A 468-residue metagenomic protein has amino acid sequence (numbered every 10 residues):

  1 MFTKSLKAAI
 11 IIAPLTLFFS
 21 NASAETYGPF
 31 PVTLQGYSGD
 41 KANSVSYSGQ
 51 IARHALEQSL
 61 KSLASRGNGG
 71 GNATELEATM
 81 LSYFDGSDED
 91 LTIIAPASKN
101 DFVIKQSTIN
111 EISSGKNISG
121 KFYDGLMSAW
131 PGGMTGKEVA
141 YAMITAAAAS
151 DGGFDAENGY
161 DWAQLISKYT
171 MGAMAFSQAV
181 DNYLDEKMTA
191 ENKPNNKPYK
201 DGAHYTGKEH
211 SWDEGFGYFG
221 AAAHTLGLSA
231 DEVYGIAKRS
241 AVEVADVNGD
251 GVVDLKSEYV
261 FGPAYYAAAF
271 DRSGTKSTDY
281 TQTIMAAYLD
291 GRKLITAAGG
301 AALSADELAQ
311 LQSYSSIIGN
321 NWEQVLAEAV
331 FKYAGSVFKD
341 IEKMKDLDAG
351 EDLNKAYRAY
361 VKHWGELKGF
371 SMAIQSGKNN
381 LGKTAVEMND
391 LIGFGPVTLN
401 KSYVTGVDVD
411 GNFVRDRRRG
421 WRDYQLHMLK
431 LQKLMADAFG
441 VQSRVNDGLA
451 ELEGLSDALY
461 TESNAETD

Functional and structural regions predicted by a protein language model:
M1-A24: Gram-negative bacterial Sec-dependent N-terminal signal peptides
E25-D468: Mature extracytoplasmic or organellar-lumen-exposed domains after removal of signal/transit peptides
